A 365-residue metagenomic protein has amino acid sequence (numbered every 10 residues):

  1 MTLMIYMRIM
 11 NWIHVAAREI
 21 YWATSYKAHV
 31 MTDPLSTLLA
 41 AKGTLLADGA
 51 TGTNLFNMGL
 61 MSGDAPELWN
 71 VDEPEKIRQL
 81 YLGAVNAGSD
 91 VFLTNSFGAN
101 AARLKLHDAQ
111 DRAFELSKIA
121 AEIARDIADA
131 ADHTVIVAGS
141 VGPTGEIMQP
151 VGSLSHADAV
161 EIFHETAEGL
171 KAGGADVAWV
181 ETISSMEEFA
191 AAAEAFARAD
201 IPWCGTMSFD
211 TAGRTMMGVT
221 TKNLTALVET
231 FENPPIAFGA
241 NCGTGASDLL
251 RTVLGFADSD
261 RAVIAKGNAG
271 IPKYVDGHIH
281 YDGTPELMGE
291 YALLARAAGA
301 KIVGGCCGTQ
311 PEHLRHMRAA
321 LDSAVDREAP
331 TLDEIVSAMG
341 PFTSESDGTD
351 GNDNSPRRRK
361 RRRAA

Functional and structural regions predicted by a protein language model:
Y6, W12-H14, A23-A365: Domain-level signal for soluble alpha/beta catalytic cores
R18: Alpha-helical and His/Cys-centered functional microenvironments
